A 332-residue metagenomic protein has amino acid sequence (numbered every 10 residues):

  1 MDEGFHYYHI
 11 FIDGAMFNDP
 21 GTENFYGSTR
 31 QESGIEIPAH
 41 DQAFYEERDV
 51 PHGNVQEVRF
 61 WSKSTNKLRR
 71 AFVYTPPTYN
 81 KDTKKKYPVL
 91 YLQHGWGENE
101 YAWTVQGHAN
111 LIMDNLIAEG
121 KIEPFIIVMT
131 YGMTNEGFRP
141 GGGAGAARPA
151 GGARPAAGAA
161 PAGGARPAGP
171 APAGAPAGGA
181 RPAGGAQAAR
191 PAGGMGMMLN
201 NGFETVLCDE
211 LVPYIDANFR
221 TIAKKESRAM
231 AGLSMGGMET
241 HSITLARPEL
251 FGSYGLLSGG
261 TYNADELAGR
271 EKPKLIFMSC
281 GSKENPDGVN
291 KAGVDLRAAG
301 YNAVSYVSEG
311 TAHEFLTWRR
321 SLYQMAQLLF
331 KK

Functional and structural regions predicted by a protein language model:
M1-K332: Non-catalytic cap/lid and distal C-terminal segments of serine-dependent acyl enzymes
